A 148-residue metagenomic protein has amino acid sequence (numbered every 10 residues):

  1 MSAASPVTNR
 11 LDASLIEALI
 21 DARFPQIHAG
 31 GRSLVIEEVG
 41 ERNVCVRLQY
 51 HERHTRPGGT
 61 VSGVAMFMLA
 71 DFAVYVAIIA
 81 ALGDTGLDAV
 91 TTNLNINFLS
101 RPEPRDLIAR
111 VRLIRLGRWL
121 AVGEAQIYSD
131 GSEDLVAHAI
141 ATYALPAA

Functional and structural regions predicted by a protein language model:
M1-R47, H51-R53: Non-catalytic linker/capping segments at the edges of enzyme domains
S2-L11, S100-I108, I114-A148: HotDog/MaoC-like acyl-thioester-processing domains
R32, R42-V44, G63, D88-L94 (+2 more regions): A generic structural signal for short beta-strands and their flanking turns/coil linkers
L48-Y50, F98, L145: Hydrophobic residues in beta-strands and at strand termini
H51, T55-L69: A conserved, well-ordered hydrophobic junction motif at loop->secondary-structure transitions
V64-D84: Active-site helix/loop of acyl-thioester processing domains in fatty-acid/polyketide metabolism, spanning hotdog-fold
A77-I108, L113: Hydrophobic beta-strand-centered segment that forms part of the acyl-chain substrate-binding groove
